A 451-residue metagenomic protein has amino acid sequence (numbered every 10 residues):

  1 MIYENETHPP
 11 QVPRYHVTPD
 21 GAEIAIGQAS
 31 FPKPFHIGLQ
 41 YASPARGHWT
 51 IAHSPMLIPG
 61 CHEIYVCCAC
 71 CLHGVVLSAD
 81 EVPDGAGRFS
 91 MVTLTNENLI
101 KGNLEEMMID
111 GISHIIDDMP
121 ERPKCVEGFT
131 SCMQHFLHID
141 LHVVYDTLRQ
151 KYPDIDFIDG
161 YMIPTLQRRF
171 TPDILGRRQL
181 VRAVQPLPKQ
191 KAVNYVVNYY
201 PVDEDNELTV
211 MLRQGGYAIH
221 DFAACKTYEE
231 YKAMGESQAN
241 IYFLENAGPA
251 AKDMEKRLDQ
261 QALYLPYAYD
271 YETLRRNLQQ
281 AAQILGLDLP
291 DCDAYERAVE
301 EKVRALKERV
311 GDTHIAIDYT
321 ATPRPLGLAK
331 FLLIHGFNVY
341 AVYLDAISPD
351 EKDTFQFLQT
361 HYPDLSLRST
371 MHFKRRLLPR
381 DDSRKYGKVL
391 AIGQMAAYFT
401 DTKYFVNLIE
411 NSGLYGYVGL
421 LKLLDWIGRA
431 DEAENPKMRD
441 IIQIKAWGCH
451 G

Functional and structural regions predicted by a protein language model:
M1-G451: An N-terminal assembly and electron-transfer interface module characteristic of large anaerobic redox and radical
